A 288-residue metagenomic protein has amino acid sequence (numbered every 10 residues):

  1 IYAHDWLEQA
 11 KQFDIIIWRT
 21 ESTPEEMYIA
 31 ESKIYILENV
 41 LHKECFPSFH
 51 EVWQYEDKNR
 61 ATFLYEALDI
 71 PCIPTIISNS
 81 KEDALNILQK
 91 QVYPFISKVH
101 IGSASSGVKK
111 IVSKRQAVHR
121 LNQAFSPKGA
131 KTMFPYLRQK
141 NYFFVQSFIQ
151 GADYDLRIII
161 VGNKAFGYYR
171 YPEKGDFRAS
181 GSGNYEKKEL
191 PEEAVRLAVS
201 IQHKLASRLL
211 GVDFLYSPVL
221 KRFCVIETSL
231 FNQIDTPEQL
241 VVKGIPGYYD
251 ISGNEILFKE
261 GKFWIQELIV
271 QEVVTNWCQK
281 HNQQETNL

Functional and structural regions predicted by a protein language model:
I1-P74: Conserved N-proximal alpha/beta basic substrate-recognition cap immediately N-terminal to, or forming the N-lobe
I15-R19, I96, F144: Structural motif
E21-T23, I101-G102, F231: Short glycine-rich anion-binding loops that position phosphate/pyrophosphate groups of nucleotides and phosphorylated
D69-F95: Rossmann-like NAD(P)H-binding beta-loop-alpha module
F95, F144, F166-G167, L210 (+1 more regions): Protein kinase-like catalytic core scaffold
S106, K110-Q202: Phosphate-binding site of ATP-dependent enzymes
Q146, S207-L220: A short glycine-rich, hydrophobically flanked beta-strand micro-motif that places a catalytic Asp/Glu for divalent metal
E189, Y216-L288: C-terminal active-site "lid" helix and adjoining low-complexity regulatory extension at the edge of ATP-using catalytic
